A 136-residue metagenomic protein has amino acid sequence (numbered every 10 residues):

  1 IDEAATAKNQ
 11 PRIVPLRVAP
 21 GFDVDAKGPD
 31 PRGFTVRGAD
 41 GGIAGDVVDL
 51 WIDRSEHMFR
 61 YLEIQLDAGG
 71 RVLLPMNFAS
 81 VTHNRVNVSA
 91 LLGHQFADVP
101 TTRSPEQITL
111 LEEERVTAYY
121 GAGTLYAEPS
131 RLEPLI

Functional and structural regions predicted by a protein language model:
I1-I136: Peripheral interaction segments used for macromolecular assembly
